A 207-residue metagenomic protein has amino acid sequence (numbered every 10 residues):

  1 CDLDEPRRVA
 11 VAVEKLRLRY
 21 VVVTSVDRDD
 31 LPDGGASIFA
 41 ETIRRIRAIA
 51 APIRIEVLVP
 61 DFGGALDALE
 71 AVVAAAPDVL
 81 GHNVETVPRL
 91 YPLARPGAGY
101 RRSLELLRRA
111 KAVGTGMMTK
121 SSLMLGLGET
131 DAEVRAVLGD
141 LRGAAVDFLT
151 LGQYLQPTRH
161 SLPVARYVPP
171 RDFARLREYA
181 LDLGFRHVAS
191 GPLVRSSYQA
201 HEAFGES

Functional and structural regions predicted by a protein language model:
C1-E5: Canonical Radical SAM [4Fe-4S] cluster-binding loop centered on the CxxxCxxC motif and its immediate flanking residues
R7, V11, K15-R17, E41-I53 (+3 more regions): Auxiliary Fe-S-binding modules of radical SAM enzymes
V21-E41, G128-E133: Conserved glycine-rich "GG(E/T)P / GGGxP" loop and the immediately following alpha-helix in the radical SAM core
V21-V23, I55, L80-H82, L149 (+1 more regions): Hydrophobic residues within beta-strands of alpha/beta enzymes
V23, V57, S121-L123: Structural beta-sheet core signal
T24-G34, P88-R95, T158-H160: Glycine-rich, proline-tolerant flexible connector loops at the mouths of alpha/beta enzymes
V26-R28, P60, V84-V87, Q153-Y154 (+1 more regions): Short, ordered loop/turn segments at secondary-structure junctions
